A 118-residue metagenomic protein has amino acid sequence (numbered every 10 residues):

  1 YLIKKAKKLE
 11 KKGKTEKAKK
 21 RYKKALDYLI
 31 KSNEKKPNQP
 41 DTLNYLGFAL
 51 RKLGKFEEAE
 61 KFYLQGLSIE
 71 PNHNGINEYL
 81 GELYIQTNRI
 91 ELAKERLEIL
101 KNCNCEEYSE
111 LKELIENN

Functional and structural regions predicted by a protein language model:
K35, I69, L100-C103: Structural marker of alpha-solenoid helical repeat scaffolds
D41, G75, E107-E110: Start-of-helix register in tetratricopeptide repeats
K52, Q86-T87, N117-N118: Register position in tetratricopeptide repeats
